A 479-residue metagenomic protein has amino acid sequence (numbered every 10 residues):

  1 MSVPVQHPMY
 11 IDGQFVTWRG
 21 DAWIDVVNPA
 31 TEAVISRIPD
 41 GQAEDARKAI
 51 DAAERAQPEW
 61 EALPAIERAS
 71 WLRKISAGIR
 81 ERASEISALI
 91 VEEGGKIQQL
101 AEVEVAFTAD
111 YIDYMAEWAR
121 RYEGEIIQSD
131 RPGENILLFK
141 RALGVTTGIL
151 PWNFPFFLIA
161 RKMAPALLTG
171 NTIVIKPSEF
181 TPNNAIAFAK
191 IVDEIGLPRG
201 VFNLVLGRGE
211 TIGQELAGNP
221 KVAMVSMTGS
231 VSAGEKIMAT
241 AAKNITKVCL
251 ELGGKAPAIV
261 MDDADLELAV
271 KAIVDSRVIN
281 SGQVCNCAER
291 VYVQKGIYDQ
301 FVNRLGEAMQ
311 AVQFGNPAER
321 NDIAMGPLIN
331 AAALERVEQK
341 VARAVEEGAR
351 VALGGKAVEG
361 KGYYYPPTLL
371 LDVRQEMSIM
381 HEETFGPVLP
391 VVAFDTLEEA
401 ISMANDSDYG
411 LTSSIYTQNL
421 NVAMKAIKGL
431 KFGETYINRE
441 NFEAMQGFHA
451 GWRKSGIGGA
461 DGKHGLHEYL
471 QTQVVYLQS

Functional and structural regions predicted by a protein language model:
M1-A30: Hydrophobic face of amphipathic alpha-helices that form TPR/SEL1-like repeat modules and related alpha-solenoid
T31-R37, V222, I259, A357 (+1 more regions): Conserved C-terminal structural/oligomerization subdomain of aldehyde/semialdehyde dehydrogenase
E32, R68, I90, I112 (+9 more regions): Residue-level signal for inorganic ion chemistry
A33-Y122, G133: Glycine-rich loop-to-alpha-helix module at the N-terminal edge of alpha/beta enzyme cores
I35-G41, A56-A62, T147-G148, A258-M261 (+5 more regions): Short, well-ordered beta-strand elements within core beta-sheets of diverse protein domains
Q57, E61, S76-A83, S87 (+19 more regions): Structural signal for hydrophobic packing residues in well-ordered secondary-structure cores of soluble enzyme domains
G124-L268, D322, F394: Rossmann-like NAD(P) dinucleotide-binding subdomain of oxidoreductase/dehydrogenase enzymes
S232-R374, I437: ALDH superfamily catalytic-core signature
